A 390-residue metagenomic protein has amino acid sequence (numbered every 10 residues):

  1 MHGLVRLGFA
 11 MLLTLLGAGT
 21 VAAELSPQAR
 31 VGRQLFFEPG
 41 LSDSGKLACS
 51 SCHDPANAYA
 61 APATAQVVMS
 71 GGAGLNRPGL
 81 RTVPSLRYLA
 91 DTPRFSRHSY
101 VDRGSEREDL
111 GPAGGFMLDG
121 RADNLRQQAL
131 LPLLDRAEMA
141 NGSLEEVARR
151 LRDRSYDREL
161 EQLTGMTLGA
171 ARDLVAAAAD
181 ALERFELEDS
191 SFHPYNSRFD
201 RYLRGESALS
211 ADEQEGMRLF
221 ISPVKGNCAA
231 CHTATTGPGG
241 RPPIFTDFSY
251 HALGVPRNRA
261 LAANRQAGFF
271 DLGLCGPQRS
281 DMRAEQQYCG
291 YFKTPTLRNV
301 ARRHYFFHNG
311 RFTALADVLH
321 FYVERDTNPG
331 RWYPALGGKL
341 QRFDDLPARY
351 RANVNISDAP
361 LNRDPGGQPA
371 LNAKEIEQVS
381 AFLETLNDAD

Functional and structural regions predicted by a protein language model:
M1-L35, L41, A58, L131 (+6 more regions): Post-cleavage N-terminal segment of exported redox proteins
E24-R126, P194-A335: Short glycine/threonine-rich turn/loop motifs
T296-D390: Extracellular low-complexity, Gly/Ser/Thr-rich intrinsically disordered linkers and protease-sensitive activation/hinge
